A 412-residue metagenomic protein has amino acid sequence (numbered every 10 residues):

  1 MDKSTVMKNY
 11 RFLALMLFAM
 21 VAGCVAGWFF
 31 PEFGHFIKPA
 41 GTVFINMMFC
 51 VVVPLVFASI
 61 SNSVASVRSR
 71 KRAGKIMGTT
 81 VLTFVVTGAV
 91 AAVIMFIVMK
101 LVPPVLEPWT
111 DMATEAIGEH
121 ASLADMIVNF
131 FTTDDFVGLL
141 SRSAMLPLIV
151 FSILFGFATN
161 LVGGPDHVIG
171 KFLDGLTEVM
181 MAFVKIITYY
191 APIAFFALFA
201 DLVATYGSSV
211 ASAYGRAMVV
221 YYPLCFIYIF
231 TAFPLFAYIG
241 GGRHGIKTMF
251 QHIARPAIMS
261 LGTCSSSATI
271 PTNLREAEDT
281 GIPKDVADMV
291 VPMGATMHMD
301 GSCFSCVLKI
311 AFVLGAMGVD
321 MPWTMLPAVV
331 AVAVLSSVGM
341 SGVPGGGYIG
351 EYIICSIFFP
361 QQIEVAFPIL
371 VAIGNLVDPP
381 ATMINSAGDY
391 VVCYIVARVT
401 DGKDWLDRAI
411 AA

Functional and structural regions predicted by a protein language model:
T5-W28, T42-M48, T79-K247, L406-A411: Signature of multi-pass transmembrane helix bundles
K38-N46, K75, N129, G138 (+6 more regions): Short amphipathic alpha-helical coupling elements at transmembrane boundaries
M47, V85-A89, V93, Y222-I227 (+4 more regions): Hydrophobic transmembrane alpha-helical segments of multi-pass transport and channel proteins
L55-V56, A191-A194, S265-N273, C303-L308 (+2 more regions): Transmembrane helix boundary and interhelical junction motifs in multipass membrane proteins
R72-T79, A182-Y189, D279-A295, W323-T324 (+2 more regions): Membrane-interface alpha-helices at helix entry/exit sites of multi-pass transporters
T79-G88, T177, G215-A232, F250-A257 (+3 more regions): Small-residue-enriched core segments of transmembrane alpha-helices in multipass membrane transport and channel
R255-S337, C393, L406-A412: Helix-loop-helix junctions within the multi-pass membrane cores of secondary transporters/permeases
V307-A412: Transmembrane alpha-helical segments and their short flanking loops that form helix-hairpins/helix-helix interfaces
